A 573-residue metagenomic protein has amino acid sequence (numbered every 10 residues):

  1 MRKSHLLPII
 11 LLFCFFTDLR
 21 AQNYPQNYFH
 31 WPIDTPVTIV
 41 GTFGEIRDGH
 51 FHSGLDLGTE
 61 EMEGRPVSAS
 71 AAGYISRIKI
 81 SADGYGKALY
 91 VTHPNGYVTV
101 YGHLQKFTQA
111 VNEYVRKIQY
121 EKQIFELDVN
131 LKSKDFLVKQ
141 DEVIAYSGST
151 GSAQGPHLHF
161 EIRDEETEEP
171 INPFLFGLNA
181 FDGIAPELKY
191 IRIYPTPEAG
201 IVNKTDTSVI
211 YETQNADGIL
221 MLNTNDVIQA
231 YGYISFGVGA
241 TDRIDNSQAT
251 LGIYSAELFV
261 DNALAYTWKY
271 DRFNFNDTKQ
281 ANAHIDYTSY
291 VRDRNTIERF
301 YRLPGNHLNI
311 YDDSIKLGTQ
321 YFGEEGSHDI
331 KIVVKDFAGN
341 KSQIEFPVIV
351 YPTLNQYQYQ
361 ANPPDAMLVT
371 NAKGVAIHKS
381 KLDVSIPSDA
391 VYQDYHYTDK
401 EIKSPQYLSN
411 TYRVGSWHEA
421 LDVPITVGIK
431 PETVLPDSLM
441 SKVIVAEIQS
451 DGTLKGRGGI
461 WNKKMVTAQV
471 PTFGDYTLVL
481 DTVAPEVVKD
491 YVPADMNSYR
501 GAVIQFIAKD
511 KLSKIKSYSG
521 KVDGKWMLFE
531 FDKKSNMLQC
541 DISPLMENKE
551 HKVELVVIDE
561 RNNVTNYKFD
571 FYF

Functional and structural regions predicted by a protein language model:
M1-N27: Bacterial Sec-dependent N-terminal signal peptides
A21-V98, Q105-A110, F125-K134, K139-Q140 (+3 more regions): Surface-exposed, glycine-biased beta-strand/turn segments
Q109, K139, F181, T196-A199 (+4 more regions): Long, low-complexity serine/threonine/glycine- and acidic-rich segments characteristic of extracellular
E169-I193, G200-V202, Y266, Y351-N371 (+2 more regions): Low-complexity, Pro/Ser/Thr- and charge-rich linker/hinge segments at domain boundaries
A230-S235, A420-K430, N497-I504: Short coil/turn motif common to extracellular beta-sandwich-like domains
G237-T241, P387, G428-E432, V503-K511: Short edge beta-strand/loop segments characteristic of extracellular beta-sandwich folds
N355-Q358, D365-N371, T398-I444, V492-A494: Proteolytic processing hotspots in large secreted/extracellular or virion-associated proteins and select intracellular
H418-Y476, S517-S519, K525-L528: Proteolytic-maturation and junctional protease-sensitive modules
